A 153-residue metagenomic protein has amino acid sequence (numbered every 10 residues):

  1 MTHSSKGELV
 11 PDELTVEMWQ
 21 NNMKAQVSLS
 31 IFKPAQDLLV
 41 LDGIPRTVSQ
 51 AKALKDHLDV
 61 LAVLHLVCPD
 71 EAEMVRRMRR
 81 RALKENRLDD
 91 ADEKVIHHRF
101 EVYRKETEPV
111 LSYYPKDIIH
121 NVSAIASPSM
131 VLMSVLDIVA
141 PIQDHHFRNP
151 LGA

Functional and structural regions predicted by a protein language model:
M1-D56: ATP-dependent small-molecule kinase phosphotransfer cores that center on conserved nucleotide phosphate-binding segments
T2-K6, A53-T107: A glycine- and Lys/Arg-enriched "phosphate-lid" helix/loop adjacent to the NTP-binding pocket of small-molecule kinases
K6-G7, Q26, L61, R81 (+3 more regions): Generic recognition of well-structured, leucine-rich alpha-helical segments and adjacent helix-turn regions within
P11, D42-G43, H65-L66, S123-A124: Small/polar loops that bind or transfer phosphate-bearing groups
P11, T15, W19, Q36 (+8 more regions): Helical mechanochemical/support elements of P-loop NTPase systems and associated helical scaffolds
W19, V40, L64, Y103 (+1 more regions): Residue-level signature of catalytic and energy-coupling elements of molecular machines, predominantly ATP/GTP-dependent
F32, K84, R104-A153: NTP-dependent small-molecule kinase module
